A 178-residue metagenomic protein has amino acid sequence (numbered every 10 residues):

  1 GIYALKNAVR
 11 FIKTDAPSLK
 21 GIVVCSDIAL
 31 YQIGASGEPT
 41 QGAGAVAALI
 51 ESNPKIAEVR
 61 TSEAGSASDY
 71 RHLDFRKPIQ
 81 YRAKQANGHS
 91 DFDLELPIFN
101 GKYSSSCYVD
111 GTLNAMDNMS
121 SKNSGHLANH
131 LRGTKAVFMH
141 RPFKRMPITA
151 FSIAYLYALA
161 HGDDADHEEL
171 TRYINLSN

Functional and structural regions predicted by a protein language model:
G1-I2, G34-E38, E95-S104, L131-F138 (+1 more regions): Cysteine-centered functional microenvironments
G1-K13, T149-N178: Active-site-proximal gating segment of KS-fold condensing enzymes and close homologs
G1-S18, S26-D27, Q32, T40-Q41 (+1 more regions): Active-site-proximal alpha-helical scaffold in enzymes
A16, V24-S26, S66-K77, L94-L96 (+2 more regions): Acyl-CoA/ACP chain-elongation machinery
S18-S26, R60-A64, A128-M139, G162-N178: Beta-strand segments within the central parallel beta-sheet cores of soluble alpha/beta enzyme folds
I33-G34, M146-F151: A short acidic (Asp/Glu
A35-N118, N123: Condensing-enzyme catalytic core mediating Claisen C-C bond formation in acyl metabolism
A115-K135, S152-Y157: Phosphate/pyrophosphate-binding loops at sites that engage ATP/ADP/AMP, CoA/4′-phosphopantetheine, polyphosphate
